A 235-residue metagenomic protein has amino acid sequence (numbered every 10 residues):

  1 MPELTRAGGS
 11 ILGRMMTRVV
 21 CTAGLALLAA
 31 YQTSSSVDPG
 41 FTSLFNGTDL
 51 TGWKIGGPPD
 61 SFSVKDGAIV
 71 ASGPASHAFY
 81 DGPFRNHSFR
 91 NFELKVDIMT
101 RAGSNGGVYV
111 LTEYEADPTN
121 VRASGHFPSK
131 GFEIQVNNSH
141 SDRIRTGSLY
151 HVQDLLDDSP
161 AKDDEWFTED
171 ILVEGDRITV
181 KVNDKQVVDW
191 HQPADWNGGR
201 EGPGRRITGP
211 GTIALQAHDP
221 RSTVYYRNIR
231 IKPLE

Functional and structural regions predicted by a protein language model:
M1-E3, K162: Bimodal feature
E3-C21: Bacterial N-terminal signal peptides that target proteins for export
A7, L25-A26, F84: Low-complexity, intrinsically disordered short segments enriched for Gly/Pro and polybasic residues
R18-A30: Bacterial N-terminal signal peptides
Y31-E235: Carbohydrate-interacting regions of secretory-pathway proteins
